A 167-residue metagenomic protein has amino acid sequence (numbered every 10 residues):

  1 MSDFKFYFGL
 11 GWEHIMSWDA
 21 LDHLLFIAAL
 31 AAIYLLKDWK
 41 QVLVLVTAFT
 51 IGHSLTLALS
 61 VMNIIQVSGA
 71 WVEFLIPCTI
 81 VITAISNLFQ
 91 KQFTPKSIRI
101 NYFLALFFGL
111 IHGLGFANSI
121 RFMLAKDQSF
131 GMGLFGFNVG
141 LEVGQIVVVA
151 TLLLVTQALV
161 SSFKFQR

Functional and structural regions predicted by a protein language model:
M1-L24, F93-S97: Histidine-/acidic- and/or cysteine-rich, low-complexity loops and terminal segments associated with membrane
G11-L24, G69-C78, V139-I146: Structural signature of hydrophobic alpha-helical transmembrane segments
H23, H53, V81, L110-H112 (+1 more regions): Divalent metal-coordination and catalytic microenvironments
L24-L43, N63, I85-N87, R121-L124 (+1 more regions): Membrane-interfacial alpha-helical segments at the cytosolic side of multi-pass membrane proteins
Q41-Q92: Membrane helix-loop-helix hairpins that form the core translocation module of multi-pass transporters
L57-L75, N118-N138, V147: Interfacial helix-loop-helix junctions of multi-pass membrane proteins
I64-G69, F89-R99, L154-R167: Membrane interface segments of multi-pass transport proteins and intramembrane proteases
L88-L114, S119-K126: Alpha-helical multi-pass membrane helix bundles of inner-membrane/thylakoid proteins, especially permease cores
